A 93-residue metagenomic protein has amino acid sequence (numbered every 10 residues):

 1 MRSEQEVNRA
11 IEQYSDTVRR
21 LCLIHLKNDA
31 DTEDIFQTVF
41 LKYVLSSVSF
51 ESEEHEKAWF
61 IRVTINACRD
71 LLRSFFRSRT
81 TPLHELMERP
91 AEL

Functional and structural regions predicted by a protein language model:
M1-R20, I24, E33, V44: A short, charge-rich alpha-helical start-of-domain segment used by transcription regulators
Q13, H25, R62-V63, L71: Conserved catalytic core of Hanks-type protein kinase domains
K27, T38-H55, F75: Sigma70-family region 2
A30: Residues within helix-turn-helix
D34-L41, E54-N66: Structural recognition of an alpha-helix C-terminal capping motif at a helix-to-coil junction
T38-V39, H84-L86: Short acidic/histidine-centered micro-motifs embedded in hydrophobic/aromatic stretches that mark compact functional
I65-L83: Arg/Lys-rich amphipathic alpha helix in sigma70-family domain 2
L86-L93: Acidic, proline/glycine-rich intrinsically disordered inter-domain spacer in sigma factors
